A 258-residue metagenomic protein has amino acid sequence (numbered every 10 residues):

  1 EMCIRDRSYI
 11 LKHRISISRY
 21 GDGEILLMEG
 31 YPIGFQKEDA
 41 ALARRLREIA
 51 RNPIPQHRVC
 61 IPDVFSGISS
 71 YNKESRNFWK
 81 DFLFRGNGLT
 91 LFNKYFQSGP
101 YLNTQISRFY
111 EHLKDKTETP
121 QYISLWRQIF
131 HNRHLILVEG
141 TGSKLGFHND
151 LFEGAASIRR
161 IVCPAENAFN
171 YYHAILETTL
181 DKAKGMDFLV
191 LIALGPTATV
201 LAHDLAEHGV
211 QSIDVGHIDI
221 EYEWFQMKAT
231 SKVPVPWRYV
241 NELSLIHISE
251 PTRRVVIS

Functional and structural regions predicted by a protein language model:
E1, R5-E153: Electropositive, gly/pro-rich neighborhoods at or near active sites that engage anionic ligands
E1-I4, I246-S258: Single conserved hydrophobic/aromatic residue that forms the stacking wall/gate of nucleotide- or nucleobase-binding
R5-R7, A41-I49, N170-D181, T197: A short, acidic, amphipathic alpha-helical segment used as a generic capping/interface helix at domain edges
G21, D63, V162-P164, G216: Residues at the C-termini of beta-strands that transition into short coil/loop
Y71, F147-H148, L201-H203, W224 (+1 more regions): Short glycine-/acidic-enriched loop or helix-start segments at secondary-structure transitions that form or flank
G142-N149, E153-D187: A mid-sequence, solvent-exposed acidic-amphipathic segment
L189-I192: Short catalytic-loop micro-motif centered on adjacent basic/acidic residues
T197-L245, S249: C-terminal functional extensions of proteins
